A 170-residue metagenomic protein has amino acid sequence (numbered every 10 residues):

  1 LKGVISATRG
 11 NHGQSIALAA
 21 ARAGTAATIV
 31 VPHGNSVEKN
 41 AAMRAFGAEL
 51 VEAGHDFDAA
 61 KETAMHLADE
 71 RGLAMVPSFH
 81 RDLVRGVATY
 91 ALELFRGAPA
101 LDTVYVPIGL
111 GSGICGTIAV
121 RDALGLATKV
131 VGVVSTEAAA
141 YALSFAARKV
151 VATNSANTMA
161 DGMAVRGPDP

Functional and structural regions predicted by a protein language model:
L1-K2: Positively charged, low-complexity intrinsically disordered leader regions
I5-L67, A140-T153: Active-site-proximal loop->helix
S6, E52-A53, M75-S78, V106 (+1 more regions): General beta-strand structural signal in soluble alpha/beta enzymes
G10, A20, M43, V76 (+4 more regions): Buried hydrophobic positions in well-ordered alpha/beta secondary-structure cores of metabolic enzymes
T25-G34, V104-P107, L124-E137: Short, acidic/small-residue loops that bind anionic groups at enzyme active sites
H55, T63-M65, E70-G72, A123-P170: Active-site/ligand-binding loops adjacent to catalytic centers
F57-D58, D82-R85, G162: Short, small-residue-enriched loops and turns at beta-alpha junctions that line or gate enzyme active sites
R71-T128: Active-site/ligand-binding-proximal alpha/beta "capping" segment
